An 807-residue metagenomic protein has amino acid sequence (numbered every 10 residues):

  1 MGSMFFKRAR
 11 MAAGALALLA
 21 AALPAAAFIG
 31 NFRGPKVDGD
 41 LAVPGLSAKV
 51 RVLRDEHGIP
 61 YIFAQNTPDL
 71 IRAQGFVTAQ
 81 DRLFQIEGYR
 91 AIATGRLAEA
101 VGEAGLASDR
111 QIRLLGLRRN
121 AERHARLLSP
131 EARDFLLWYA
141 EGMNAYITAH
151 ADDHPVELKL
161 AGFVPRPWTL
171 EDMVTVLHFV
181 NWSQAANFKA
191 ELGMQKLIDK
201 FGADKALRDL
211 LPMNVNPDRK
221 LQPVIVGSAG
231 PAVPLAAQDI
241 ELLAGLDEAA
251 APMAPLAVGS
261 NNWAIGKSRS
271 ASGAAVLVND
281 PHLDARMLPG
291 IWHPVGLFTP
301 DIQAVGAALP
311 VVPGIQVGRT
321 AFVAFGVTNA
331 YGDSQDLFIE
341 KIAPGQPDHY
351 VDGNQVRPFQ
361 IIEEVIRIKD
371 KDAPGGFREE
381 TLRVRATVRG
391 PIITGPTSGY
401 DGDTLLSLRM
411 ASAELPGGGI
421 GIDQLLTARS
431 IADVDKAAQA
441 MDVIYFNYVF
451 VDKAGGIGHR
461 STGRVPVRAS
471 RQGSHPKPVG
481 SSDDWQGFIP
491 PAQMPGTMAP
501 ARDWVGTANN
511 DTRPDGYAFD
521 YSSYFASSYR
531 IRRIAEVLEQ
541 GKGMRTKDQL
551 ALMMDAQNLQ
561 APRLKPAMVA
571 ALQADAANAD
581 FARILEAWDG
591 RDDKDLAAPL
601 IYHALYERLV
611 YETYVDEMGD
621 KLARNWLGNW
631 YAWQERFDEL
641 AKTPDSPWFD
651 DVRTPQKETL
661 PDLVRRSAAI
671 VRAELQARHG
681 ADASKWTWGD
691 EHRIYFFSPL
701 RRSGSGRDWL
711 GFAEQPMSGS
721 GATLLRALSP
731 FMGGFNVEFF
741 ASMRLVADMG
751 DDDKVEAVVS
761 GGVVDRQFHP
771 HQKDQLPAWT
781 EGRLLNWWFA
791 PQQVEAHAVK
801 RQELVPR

Functional and structural regions predicted by a protein language model:
G2-L18: N-terminal Sec-pathway targeting helices
P24-V276, P281-D284, L288, V295 (+6 more regions): Substrate-recognition/specificity elements adjacent to catalytic centers across diverse enzyme folds
D69-A107, Q111, G326-F377, T381-R383 (+4 more regions): Gly/Pro-rich active-site capping loops and adjacent beta-alpha segments that organize cofactor/substrate pockets
R118-R119, A140-E141, S412, I420-F446 (+2 more regions): Proteins synthesized as precursors that undergo proteolytic processing into mature forms
A257, L297-G314, G318-V323, V327-D484: Glycine- and hydrophobic-rich flexible loops that cap the catalytic core of alpha/beta enzyme folds
Q335, T397, T404, V443-G541 (+5 more regions): Hydrophobic alpha-helical segments
D520-A579, D662-R807: Terminal end segments
L605-G689: Charged, long alpha-helical assembly modules
